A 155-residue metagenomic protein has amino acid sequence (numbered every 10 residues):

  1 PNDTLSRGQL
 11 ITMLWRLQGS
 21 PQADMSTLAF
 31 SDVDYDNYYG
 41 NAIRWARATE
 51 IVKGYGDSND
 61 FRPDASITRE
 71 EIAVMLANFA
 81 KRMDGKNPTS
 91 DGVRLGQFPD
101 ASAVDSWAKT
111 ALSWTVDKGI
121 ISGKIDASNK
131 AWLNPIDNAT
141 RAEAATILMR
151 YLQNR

Functional and structural regions predicted by a protein language model:
P1-I11, W15-A42, V52-E70, N78-K109 (+2 more regions): Feature responds to low-complexity, polar/acidic, surface-exposed segments characteristic of secreted/exported proteins
R47-A48, V116-D117: Alpha-helix C-terminal capping/helix-coil junction sites
